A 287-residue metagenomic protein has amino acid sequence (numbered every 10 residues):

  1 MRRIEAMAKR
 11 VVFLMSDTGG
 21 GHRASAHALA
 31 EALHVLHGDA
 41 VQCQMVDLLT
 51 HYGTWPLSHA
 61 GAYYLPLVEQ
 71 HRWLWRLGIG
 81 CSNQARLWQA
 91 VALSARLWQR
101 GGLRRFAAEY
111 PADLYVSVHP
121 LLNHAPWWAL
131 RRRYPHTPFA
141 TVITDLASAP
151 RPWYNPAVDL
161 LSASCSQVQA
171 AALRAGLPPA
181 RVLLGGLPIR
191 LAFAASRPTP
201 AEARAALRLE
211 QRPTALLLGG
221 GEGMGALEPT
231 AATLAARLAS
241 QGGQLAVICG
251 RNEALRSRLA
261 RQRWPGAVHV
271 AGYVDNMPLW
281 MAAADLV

Functional and structural regions predicted by a protein language model:
A8-V12: Extreme N-terminal starter segment of soluble prokaryotic enzymes
F13, M45, T141, L217 (+1 more regions): Structural beta-sheet core signal
S16-S25, G225: A short, glycine/small-residue-rich beta-strand->loop->alpha-helix junction that serves as a flexible
A28-Y110: Conserved N-terminal ligand/cofactor-binding loop architecture of enzyme catalytic domains
L77-G176, R181: Active-site and donor-binding regions of nucleotide-sugar-utilizing enzymes
I143, G186, G272-V274: Short loop/edge segments at beta-strand edges and connector loops that shape dinucleotide/nucleotide cofactor-binding
D159-G221, G250-A254: A nucleotide-sugar donor-handling region in carbohydrate enzymes
P200-A205, L209-D285: Donor-nucleotide binding loops and adjacent catalytic segments primarily of GT-B fold Leloir glycosyltransferases
